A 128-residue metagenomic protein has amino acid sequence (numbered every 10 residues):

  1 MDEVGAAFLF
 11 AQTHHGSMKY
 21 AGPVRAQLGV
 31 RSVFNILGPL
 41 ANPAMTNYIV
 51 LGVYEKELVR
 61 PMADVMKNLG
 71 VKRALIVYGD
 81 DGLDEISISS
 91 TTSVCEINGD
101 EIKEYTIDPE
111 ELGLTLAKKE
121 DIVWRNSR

Functional and structural regions predicted by a protein language model:
D2-R128: Glycine-rich anion-binding loops and their surrounding alpha/beta cores
